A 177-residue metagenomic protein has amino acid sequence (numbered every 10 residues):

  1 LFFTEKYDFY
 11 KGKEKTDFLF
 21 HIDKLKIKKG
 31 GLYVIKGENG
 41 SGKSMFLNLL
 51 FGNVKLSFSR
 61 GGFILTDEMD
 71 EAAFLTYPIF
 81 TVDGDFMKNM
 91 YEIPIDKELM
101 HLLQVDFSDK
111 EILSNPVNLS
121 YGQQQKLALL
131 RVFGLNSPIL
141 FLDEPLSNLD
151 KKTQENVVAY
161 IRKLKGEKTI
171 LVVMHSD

Functional and structural regions predicted by a protein language model:
V34, S44-D96, H175-S176: ABC ATPase nucleotide-binding domain signature region
K36-E38: The feature captures the beta-strand-to-loop junction immediately N-terminal to the Walker
N115, E144-P145, L149-K152: Walker B catalytic motif
N115-L119, Q123: Conserved ABC ATPase signature
L129: Hydrophobic anchor residue at the start of the ABC signature
Q154-G166: Helical segment within the ABC ATPase nucleotide-binding domain
E167-H175: Conserved H-loop
